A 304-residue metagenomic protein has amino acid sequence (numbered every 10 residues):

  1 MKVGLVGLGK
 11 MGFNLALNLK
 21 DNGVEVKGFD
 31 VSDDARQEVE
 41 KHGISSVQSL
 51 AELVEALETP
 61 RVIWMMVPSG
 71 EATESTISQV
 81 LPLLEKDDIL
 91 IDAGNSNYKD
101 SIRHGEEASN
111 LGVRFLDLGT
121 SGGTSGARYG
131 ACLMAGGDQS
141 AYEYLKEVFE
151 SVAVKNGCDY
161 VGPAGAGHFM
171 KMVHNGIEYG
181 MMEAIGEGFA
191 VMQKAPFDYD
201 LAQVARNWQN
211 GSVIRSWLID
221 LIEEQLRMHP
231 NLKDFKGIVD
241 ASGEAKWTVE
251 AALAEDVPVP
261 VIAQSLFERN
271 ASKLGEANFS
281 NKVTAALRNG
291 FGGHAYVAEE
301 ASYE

Functional and structural regions predicted by a protein language model:
M1-V62, D87, T124-A127, A298: NAD(P)+-binding Rossmann beta1-loop-alpha1 motif at the extreme N-terminus of oxidoreductases
L5-L8, L15, E150-S151, N289 (+2 more regions): ATP-dependent carboxylate/acyl-activation modules
K20, E40, I102, S109 (+1 more regions): Anion (oxyanion) recognition and catalysis
V26, S46, F115-L116, V259: Hydrophobic beta-strand scaffold residues
V31, I44-I102, S109, A127-G136: Rossmann-like NAD(P)-binding element
T76, N97-E187: Rossmann-fold dinucleotide-binding core
M134, Y144, G165-H294: Helical "substrate-binding/catalytic lid" subdomain of Rossmann-like NAD(P)-dependent dehydrogenases/reductases
